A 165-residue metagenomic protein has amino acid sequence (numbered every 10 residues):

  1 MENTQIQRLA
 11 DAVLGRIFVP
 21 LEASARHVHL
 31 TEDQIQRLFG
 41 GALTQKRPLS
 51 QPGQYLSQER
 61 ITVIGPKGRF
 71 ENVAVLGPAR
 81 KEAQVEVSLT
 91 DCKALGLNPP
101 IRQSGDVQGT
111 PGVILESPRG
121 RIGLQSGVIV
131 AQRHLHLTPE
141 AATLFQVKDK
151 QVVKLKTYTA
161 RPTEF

Functional and structural regions predicted by a protein language model:
M1-I17: Short, low-complexity, charged amphipathic interaction modules
P20-P66, E71-P118, G123-Y158, F165: Short beta-strand-centered segments at strand-helix junctions
